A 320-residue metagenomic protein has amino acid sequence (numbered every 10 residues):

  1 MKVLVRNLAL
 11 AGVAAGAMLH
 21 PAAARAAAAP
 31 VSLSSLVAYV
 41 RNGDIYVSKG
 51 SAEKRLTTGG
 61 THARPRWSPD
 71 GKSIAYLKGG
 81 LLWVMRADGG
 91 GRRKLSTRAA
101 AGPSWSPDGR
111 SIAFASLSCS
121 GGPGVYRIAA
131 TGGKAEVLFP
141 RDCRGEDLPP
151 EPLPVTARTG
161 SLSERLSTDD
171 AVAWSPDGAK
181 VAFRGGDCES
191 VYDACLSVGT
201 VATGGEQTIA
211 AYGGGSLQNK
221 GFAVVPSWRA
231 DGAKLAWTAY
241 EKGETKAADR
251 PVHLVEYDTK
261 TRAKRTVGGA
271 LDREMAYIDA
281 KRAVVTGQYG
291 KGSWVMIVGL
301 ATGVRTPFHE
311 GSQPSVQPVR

Functional and structural regions predicted by a protein language model:
M1-G12: N-terminal export and membrane-targeting signals
V3-V5, A24-R320: Sequence signature of WD/YWTD-type beta-propeller architectures
G16-R25: C-terminal segment of classical bacterial N-terminal signal peptides
